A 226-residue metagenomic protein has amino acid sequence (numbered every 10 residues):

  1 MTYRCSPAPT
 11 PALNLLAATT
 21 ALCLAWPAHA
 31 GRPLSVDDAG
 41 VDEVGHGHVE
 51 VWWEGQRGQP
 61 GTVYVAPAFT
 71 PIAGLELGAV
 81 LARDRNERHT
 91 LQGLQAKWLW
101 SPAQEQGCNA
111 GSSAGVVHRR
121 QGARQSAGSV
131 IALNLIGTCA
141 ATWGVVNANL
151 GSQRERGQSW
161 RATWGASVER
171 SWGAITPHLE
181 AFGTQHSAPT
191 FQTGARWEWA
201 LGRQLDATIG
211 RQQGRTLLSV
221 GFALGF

Functional and structural regions predicted by a protein language model:
T2-L16: Bacterial N-terminal signal peptides that target proteins for export
A25-P27: N-terminal signal peptide c-region/cleavage motif recognized by signal peptidases
H29-F226: Transmembrane beta-barrel domains of Gram-negative outer membranes and organellar outer membranes
